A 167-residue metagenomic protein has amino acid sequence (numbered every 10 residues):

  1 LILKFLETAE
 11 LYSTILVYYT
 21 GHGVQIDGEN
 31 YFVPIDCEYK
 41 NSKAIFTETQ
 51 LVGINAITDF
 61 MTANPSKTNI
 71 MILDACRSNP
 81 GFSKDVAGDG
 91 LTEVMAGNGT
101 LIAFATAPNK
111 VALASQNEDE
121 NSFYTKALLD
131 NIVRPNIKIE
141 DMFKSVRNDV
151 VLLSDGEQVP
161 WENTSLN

Functional and structural regions predicted by a protein language model:
L1-N167: Cysteine endopeptidase catalytic domains of the caspase/legumain-like
